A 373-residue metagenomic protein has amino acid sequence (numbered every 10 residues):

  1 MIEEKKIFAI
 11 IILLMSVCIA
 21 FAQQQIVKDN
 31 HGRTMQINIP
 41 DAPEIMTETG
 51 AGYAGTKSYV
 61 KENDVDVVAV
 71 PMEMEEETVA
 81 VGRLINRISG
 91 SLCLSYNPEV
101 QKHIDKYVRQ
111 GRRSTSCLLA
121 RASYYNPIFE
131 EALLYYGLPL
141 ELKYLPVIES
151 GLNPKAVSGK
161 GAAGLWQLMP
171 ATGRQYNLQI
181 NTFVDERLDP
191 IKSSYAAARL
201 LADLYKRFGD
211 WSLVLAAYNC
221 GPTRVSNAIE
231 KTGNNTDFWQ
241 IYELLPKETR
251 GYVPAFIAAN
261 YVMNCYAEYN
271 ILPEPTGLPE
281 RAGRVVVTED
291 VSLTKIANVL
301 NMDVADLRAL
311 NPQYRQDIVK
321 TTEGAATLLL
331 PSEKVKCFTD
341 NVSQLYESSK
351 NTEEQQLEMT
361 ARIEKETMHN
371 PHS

Functional and structural regions predicted by a protein language model:
M1-V27: Bacterial Sec-dependent N-terminal signal peptides
F21-Y136: An acidic, Gly/Ser/Thr/Pro-rich helix-cap/linker signature
S91-T276, Q313-E323: Catalytic glycan-binding domains that act on GlcNAc-containing polysaccharides
Y144-V147, V286, T327-L329: Soluble periplasmic/extracytoplasmic beta-strand elements of cell-envelope proteins
L245, L310-E347: Extracellular LysM carbohydrate-binding repeats and other cell-envelope/extracellular binding modules
E274-N301, L357-S373: Primarily a LysM-type cell-wall glycan-binding module
K336-E364: Long, intrinsically disordered, low-complexity Ser/Thr/Pro-rich regulatory/activation regions of nuclear proteins
